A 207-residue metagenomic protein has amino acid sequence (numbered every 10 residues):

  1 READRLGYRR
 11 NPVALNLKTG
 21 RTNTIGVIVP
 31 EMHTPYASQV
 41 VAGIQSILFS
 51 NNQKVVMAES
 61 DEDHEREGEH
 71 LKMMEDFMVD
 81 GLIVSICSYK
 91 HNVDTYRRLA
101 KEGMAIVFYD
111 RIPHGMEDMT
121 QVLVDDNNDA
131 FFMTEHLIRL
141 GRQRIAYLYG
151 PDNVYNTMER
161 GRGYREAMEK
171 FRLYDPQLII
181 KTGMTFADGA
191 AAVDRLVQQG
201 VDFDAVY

Functional and structural regions predicted by a protein language model:
D4, P30, G150-N153: Alpha-solenoid HEAT/Armadillo repeat architecture
L6-V84, R162-R165, E169-K170: Amphipathic helical "hinge" segments at domain boundaries
R9, R66, H91, V201-D202: Alpha-helical structural elements of signaling/regulatory helical domains
H33-T34, S60, S85, L123 (+2 more regions): A generic secondary-structure micro-motif detector that highlights 1-2 residue hydrophobic/ambivalent hotspots embedded
S46-N52, K72-M78, V93, R98-Y207: Bacterial carbohydrate/catabolite-sensing allosteric modules
C87-Y89: Short glycine-rich anion-binding loops that position phosphate/pyrophosphate groups of nucleotides and phosphorylated
